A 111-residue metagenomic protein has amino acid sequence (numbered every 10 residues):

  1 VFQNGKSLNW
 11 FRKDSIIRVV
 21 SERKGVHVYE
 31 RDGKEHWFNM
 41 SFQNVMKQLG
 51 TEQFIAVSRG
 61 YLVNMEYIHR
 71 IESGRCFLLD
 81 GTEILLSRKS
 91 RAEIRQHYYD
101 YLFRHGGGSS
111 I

Functional and structural regions predicted by a protein language model:
V1-L79, E83: Conserved binding/recognition cores within well-folded domains
V1-S7, D32, L79-T82, R88-I111: Eukaryotic intrinsically disordered, low-complexity regulatory linkers and tails enriched in Ser/Thr/Pro
